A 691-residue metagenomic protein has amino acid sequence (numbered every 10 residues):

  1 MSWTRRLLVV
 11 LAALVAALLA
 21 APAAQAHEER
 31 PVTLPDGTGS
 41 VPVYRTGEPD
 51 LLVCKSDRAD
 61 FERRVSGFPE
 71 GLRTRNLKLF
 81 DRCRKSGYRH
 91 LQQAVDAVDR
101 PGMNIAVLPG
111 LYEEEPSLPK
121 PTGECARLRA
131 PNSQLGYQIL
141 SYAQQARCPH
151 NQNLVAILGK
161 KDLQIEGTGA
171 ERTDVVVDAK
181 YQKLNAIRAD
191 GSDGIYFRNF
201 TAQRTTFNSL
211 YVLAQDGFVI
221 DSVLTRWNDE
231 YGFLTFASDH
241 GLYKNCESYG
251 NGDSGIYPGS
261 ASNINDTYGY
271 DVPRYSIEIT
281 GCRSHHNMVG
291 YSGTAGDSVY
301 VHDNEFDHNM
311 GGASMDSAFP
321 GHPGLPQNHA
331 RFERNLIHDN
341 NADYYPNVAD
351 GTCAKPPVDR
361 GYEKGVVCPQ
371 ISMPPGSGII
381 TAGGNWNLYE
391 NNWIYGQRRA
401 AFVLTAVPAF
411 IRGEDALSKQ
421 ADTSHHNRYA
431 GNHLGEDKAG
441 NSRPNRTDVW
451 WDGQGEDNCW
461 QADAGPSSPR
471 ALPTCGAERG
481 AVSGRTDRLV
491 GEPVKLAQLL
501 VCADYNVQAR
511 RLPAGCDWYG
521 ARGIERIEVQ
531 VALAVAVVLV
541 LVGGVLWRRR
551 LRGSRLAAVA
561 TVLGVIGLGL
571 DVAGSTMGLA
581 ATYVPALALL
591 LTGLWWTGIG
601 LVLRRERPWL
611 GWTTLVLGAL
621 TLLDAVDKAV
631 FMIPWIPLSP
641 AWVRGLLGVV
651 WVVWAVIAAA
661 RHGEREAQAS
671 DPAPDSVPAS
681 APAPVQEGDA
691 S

Functional and structural regions predicted by a protein language model:
S2-A26: Secretory targeting and sorting signals
A26-Q93, L111-E113, P119, G123-E124: Right-handed parallel beta-helix/beta-solenoid
H27, P49-D50, A59, D81-S86 (+2 more regions): Right-handed parallel beta-helix/beta-spiral solenoid domain characteristic of secreted/periplasmic
H27-G47, K78, L128, T352-Y362 (+3 more regions): Acidic, glycine- and Ser/Thr-rich low-complexity intrinsically disordered tracts in extracellular/secreted proteins
P116-S117, K180-A186, T206-V212, D229-A237 (+9 more regions): Short glycine/acidic-rich loop motifs that flank beta-strands on beta-rich extracellular proteins
D162-T173, D193-R204, D216-E230, D239-V289 (+8 more regions): Right-handed parallel beta-helix
A521-A667: Hydrophobic, aromatic-enriched alpha-helical segments typical of multi-pass transmembrane helices
E664-D689: Short, highly charged, low-complexity non-transmembrane loops/tails of multi-pass membrane proteins
